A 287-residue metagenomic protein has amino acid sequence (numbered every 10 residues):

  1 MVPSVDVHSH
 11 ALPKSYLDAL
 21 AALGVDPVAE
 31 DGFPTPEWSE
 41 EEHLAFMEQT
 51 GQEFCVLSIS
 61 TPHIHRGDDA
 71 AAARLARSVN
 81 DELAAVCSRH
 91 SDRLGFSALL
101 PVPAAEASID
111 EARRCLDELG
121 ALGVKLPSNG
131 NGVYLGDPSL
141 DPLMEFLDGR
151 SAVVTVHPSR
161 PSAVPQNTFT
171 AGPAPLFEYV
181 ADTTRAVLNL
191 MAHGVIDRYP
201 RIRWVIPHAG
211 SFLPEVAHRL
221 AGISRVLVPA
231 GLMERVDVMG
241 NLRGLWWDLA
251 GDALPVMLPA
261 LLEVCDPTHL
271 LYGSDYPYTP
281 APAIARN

Functional and structural regions predicted by a protein language model:
M1-N287: Helix-coil boundary/capping segments in enzymes
